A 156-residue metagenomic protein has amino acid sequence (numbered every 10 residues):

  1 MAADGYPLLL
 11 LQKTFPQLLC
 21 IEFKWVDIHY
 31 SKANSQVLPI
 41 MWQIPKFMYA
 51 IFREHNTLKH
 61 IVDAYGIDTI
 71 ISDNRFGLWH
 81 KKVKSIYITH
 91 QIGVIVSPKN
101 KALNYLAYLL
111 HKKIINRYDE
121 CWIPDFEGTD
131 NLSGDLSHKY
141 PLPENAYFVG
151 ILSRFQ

Functional and structural regions predicted by a protein language model:
M1-I44: Conserved nucleotide-sugar phosphate-binding/catalytic loop shared by glycosyltransferases and other
A2-D4, D73-N74, P124-D125: Replace "coordinates the UDP/GDP/TDP-sugar" with "coordinates nucleotide-activated sugar donors
G5, F52-N56, Y108: Structural motif corresponding to alpha-helix initiation and N-cap regions
L9-F15, F76-V83, I115, H138-L142: Short loop/helix-cap segments at secondary-structure boundaries that form the rim of catalytic
C20, I70, S85, C121-W122 (+1 more regions): Short, well-ordered beta-strand core segments
S35-G77: Conserved nucleotide-sugar donor-binding subdomain of glycosyltransferases
D73, Y87-T89: Short beta-strand elements of ligand-binding domains
T89, V94-Q156: A nucleotide-sugar donor-handling region in carbohydrate enzymes
